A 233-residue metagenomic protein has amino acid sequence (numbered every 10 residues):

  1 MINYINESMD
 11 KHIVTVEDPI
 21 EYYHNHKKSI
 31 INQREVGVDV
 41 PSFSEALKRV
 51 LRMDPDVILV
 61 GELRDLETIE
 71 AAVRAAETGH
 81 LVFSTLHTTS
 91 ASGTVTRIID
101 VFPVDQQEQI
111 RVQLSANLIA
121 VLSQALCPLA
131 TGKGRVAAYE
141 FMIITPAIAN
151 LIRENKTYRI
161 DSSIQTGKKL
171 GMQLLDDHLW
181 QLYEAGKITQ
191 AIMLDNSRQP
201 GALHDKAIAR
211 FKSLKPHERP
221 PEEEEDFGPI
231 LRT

Functional and structural regions predicted by a protein language model:
M1-T233: Short, flexible helix-loop junctions that flank or precede catalytic/ligand sites
